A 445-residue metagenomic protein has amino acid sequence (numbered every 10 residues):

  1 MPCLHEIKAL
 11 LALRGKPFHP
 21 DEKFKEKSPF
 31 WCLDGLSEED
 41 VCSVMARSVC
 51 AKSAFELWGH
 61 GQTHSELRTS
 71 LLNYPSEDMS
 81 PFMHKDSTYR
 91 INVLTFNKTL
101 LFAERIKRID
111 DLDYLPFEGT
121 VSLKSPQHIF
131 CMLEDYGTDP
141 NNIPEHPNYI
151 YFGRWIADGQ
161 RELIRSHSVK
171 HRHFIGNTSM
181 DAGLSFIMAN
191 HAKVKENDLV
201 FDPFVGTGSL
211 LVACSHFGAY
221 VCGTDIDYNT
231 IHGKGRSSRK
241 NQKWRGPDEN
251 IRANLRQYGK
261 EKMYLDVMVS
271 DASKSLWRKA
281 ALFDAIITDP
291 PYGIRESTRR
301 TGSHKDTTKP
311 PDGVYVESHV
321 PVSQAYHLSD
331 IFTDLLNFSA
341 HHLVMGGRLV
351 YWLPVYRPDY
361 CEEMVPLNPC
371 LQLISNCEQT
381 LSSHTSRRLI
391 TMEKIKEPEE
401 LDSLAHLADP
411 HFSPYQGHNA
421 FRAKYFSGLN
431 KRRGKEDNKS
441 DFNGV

Functional and structural regions predicted by a protein language model:
M1-C42, S53, F96-N97, L123-C131 (+1 more regions): Class I S-adenosyl-L-methionine-dependent methyltransferase catalytic core
P2, Y74-P140: A short N-terminal interaction module
L10, S70-Y74, L112, N254: Residues that form generic nucleotide/phosphate-binding pockets
D21-M83: Conserved AdoMet
